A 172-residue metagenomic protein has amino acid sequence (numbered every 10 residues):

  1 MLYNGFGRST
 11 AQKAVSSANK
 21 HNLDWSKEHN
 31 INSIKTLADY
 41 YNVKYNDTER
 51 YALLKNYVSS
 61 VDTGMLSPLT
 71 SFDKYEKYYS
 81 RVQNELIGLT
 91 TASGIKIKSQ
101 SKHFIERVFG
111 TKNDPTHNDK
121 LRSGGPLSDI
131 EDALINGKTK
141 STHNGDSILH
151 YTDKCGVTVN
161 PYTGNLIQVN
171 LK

Functional and structural regions predicted by a protein language model:
M1-K77, L89-A92: Hydrophobic, membrane-inserting alpha-helical segments
Y45, Y51-K172: Ribonuclease/tRNase effector modules and their secretory precursors
